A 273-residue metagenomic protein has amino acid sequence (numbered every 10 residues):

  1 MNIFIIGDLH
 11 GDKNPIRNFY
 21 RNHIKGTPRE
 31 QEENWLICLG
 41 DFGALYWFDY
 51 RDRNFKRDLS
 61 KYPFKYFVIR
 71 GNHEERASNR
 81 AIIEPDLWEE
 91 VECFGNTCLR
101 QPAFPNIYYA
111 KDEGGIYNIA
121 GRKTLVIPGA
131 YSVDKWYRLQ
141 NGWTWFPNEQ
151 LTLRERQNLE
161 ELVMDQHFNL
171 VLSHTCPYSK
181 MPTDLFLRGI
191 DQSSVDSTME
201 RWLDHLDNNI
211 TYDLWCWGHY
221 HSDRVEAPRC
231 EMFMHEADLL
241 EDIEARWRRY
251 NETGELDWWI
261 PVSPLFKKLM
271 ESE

Functional and structural regions predicted by a protein language model:
M1-H10, G121-A130, L170-H174, E231-E236: Active-site-proximal beta-strand elements of phosphoester/diester hydrolases
M1-P15, K268-E273: Acidic, histidine-bearing metal-coordination/catalytic regions of metal-dependent phosphoesterases
I5-G7, L36-D41, Y66-H73, Y109-D112 (+3 more regions): Active-site neighborhood of phospho(di)ester-bond hydrolases with catalytic His/Asp-centered motifs
I6, D12-I119, Q192, L203: Core catalytic region of metal-dependent phosphoesterases/phosphodiesterases, especially metallo-beta-lactamase-like
H10-I16, G43-F48, N72-R80, I116-Y117 (+4 more regions): Active-site environment of divalent metal-dependent phosphoester hydrolases
F67-I69, E84-F94, S179-P264: Conserved beta-sheet core of the metallophosphoesterase superfamily
V91, A120-S197: Active-site-proximal loop/helix segment associated with metal-binding centers of metalloenzymes
